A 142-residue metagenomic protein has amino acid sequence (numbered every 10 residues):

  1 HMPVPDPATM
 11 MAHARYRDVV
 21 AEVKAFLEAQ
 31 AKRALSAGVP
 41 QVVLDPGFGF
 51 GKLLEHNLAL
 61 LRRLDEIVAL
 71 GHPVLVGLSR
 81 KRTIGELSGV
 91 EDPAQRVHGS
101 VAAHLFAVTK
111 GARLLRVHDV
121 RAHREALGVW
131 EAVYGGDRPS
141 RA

Functional and structural regions predicted by a protein language model:
H1-R33, P40, G51-A142: Active-site-adjacent loop and "lid" segments of alpha/beta metabolic enzymes
G47-G49: Short linear capping/connector segments at secondary-structure termini
